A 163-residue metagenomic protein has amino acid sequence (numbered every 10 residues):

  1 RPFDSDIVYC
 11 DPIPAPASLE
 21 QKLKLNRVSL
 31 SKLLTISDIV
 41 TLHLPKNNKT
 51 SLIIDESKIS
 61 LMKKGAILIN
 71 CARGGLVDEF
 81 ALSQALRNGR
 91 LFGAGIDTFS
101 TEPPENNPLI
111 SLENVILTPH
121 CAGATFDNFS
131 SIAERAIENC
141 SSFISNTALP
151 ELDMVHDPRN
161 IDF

Functional and structural regions predicted by a protein language model:
R1-K64: Rossmann-like dinucleotide/phosphate-binding beta-alpha-beta segment
C10, I96, P119: Active-site flanking residues adjacent to catalytic metal/cofactor-binding acidic residues
S37, L86, A136, C140: Hydrophobic "lid"/C-terminal helical patch of Rossmann-like NAD(P)-dependent dehydrogenase/epimerase domains
N47-K49, L76-V77, P103, A124: Short glycine-rich, flexible loops that bind phosphorylated cofactors or substrates
I54-D55, M62, I69, L76-D78: Hydrophobic face of beta-strands forming the core of extended beta-sheets/solenoids, especially the left-handed
C71-I116: Rossmann-fold NAD(P)-binding glycine/threonine-rich loop
E102-F163: C-terminal helix-to-coil terminal segments
